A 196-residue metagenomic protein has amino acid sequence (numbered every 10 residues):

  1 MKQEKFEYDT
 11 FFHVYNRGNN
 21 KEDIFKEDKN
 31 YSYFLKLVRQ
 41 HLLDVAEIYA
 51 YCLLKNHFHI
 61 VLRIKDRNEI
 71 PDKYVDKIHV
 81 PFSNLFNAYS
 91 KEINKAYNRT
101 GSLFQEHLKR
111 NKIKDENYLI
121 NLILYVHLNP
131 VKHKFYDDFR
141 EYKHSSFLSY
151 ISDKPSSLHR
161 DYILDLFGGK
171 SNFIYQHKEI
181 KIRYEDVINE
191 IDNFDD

Functional and structural regions predicted by a protein language model:
M1-F12, N16-L54, I64-D196: Short Pro-Cys-Gly-centered "Cys-loop" motif that presents a nucleophilic cysteine in a tight turn
V61: Conserved protein-kinase catalytic-loop segment immediately C-terminal to the catalytic Asp of the HRD motif
